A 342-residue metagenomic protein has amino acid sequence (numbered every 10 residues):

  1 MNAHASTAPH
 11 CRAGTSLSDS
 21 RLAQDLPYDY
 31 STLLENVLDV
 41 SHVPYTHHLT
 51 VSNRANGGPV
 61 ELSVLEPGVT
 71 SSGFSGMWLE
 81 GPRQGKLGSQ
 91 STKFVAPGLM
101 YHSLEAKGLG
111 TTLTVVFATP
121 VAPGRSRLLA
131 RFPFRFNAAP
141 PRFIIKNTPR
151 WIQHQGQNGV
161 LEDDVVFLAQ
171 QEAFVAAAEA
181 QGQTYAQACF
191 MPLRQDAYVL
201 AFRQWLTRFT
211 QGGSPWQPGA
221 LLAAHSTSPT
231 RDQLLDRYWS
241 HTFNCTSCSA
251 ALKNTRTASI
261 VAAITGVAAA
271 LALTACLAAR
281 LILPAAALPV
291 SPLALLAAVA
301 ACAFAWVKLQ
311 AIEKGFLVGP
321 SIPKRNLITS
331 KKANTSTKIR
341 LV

Functional and structural regions predicted by a protein language model:
N2-V342: C-terminal catalytic domain of Rieske-type non-heme iron oxygenases
